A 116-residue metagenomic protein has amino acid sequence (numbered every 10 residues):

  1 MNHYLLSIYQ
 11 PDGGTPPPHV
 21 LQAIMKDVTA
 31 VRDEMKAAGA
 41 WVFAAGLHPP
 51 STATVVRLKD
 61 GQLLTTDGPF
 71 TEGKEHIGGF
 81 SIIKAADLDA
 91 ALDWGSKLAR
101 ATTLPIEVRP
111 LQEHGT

Functional and structural regions predicted by a protein language model:
M1-T116: Conserved, structured core segments of small domains
